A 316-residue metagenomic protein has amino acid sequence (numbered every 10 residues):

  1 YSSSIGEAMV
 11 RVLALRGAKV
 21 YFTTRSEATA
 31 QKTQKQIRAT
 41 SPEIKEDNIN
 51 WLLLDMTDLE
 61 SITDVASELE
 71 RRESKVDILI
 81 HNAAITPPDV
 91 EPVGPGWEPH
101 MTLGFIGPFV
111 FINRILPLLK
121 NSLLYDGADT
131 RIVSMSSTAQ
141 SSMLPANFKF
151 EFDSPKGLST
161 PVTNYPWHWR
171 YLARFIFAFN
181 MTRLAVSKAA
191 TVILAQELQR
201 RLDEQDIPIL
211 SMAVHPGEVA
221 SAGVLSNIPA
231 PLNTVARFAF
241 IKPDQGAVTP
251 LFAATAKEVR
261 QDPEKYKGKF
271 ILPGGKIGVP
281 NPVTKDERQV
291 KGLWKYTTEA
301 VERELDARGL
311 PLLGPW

Functional and structural regions predicted by a protein language model:
Y1-V219, L225: Rossmann-fold NAD(P)H-dependent dehydrogenase/reductase core
S41, E73, L123, K257 (+2 more regions): A general structural signal marking secondary-structure boundaries and capping sites
S61, G107, A190, K242-Q245 (+2 more regions): Soluble or luminal CAZymes and related metallo-dependent hydrolases
L144-P145, D262-P263, G309-L310: Intrinsically disordered, low-complexity regions enriched in proline, serine, glycine and charged residues
T234-G278, E287-Q289, R303: C-terminal helical subdomain
T284-W316: Intracellular terminal tails of multi-pass secondary transporters
